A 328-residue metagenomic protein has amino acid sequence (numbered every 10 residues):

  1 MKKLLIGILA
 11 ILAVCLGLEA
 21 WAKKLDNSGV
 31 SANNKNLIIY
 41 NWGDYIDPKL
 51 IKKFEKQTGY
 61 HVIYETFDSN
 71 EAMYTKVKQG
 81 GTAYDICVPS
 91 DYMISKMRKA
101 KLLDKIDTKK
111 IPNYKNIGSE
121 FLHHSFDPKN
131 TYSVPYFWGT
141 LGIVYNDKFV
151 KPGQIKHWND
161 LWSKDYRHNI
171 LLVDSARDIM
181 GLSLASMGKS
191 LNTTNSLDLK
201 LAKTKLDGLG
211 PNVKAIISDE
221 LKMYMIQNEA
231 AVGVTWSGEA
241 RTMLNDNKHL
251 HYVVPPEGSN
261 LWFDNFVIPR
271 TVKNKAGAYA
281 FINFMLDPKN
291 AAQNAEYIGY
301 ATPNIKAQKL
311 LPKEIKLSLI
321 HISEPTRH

Functional and structural regions predicted by a protein language model:
G7, A20-K96: Early extracytoplasmic/lumenal segment of secretory-pathway proteins
S28, K78, T82-V88, D104-I143 (+1 more regions): A structural signal for short loop-to-beta-strand junctions that line the ligand-binding cleft of periplasmic/secreted
K52, Y74-A83, K99-A100, D160 (+1 more regions): Short helices/loops that flank or line small-molecule/ion binding pockets
D104-K115, S133, K248-N260, P269-V272: Short beta-strand->loop
G142-F149, A185-S186, W262-G277, Q293-N294: A bilobed periplasmic-binding-protein/Venus flytrap-type ligand-binding module shared by bacterial periplasmic
H168-R177, F284-A307: Periplasmic-binding protein-like
L171-S175, I179, S183, S190-P255: Ligand-binding pocket segment of bilobal, Venus flytrap-like solute-binding proteins
I320-T326: Conserved small/polar residues in nucleotide/adenosyl-binding loops
